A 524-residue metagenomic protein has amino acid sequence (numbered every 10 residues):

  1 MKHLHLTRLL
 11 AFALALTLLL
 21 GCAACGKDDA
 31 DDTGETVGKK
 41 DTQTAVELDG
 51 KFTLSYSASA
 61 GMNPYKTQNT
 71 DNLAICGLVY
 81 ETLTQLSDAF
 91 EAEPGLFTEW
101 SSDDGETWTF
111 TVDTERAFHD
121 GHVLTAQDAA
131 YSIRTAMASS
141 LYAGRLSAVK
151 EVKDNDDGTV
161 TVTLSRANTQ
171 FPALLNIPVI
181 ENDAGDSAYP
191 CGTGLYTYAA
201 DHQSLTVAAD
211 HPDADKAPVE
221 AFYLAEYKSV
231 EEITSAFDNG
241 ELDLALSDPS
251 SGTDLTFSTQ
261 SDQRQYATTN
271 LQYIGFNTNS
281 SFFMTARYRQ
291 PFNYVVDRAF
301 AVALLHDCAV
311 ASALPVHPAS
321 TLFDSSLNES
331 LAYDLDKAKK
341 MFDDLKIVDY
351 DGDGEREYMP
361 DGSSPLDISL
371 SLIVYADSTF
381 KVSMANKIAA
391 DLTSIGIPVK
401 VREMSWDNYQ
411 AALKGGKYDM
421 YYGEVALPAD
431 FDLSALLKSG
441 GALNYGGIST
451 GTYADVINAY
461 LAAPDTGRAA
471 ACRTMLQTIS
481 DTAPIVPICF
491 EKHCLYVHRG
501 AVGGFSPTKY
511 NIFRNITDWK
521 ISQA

Functional and structural regions predicted by a protein language model:
S55-D104, R134: N-terminal lobe/hinge region of extracytoplasmic solute-binding protein
Y56-A74, L96, H122, F171-P178 (+3 more regions): A structural "hinge/loop" feature
T70, T163-E232, D336, K340 (+1 more regions): Gly/Pro-rich hinge or "lid" segments in bacterial periplasmic/extracellular proteins
T98-S140, F282: Aromatic- and charge-enriched surface segment that lines or borders ligand/interaction sites
D113, T206-H211, Y266-P291, V295 (+4 more regions): A bilobed periplasmic-binding-protein/Venus flytrap-type ligand-binding module shared by bacterial periplasmic
D210-L255, P398: Ligand-site clamp/hinge motif
M284-K387: Append "and occasionally in soluble cytosolic enzymes with long acidic Gly/Pro-rich linkers
V295-S325, F380-A389, L413-A524: Detector for C-terminal structural segments
